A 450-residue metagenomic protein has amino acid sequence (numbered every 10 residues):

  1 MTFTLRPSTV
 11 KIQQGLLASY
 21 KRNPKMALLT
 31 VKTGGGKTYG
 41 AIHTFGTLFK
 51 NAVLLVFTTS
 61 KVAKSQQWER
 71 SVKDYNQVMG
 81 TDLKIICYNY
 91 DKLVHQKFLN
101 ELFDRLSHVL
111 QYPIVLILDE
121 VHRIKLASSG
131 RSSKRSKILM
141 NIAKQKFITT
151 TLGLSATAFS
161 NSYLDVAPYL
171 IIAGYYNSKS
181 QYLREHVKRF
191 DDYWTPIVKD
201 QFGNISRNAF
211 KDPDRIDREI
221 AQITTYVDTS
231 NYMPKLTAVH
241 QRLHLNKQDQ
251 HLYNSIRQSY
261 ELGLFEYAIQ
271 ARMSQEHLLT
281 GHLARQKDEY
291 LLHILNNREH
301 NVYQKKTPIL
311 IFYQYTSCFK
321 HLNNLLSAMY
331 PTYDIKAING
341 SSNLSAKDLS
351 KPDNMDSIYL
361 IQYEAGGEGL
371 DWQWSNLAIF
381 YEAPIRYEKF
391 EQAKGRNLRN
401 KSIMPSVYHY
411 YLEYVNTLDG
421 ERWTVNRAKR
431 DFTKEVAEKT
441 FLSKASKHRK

Functional and structural regions predicted by a protein language model:
M1-L28: Conserved pre-motif I regulatory segment
P24-H43: Walker A/P-loop
T38, F159-Y163, F319-K320, A346-L349 (+2 more regions): SF2 helicase motor core recognition
T38-H43, N51-V72, S160-D165, Q314-S317: Conserved Walker A/P-loop ATP-binding site and its immediately adjacent core in helicase/helicase-like ATPase domains
V115, K134-D228, S402-I403: Conserved P-loop NTPase motor "coupling/switch" region that bridges the ATPase
N231-L325: Conserved helicase/translocase motor-coupling segment
F312, T332-G366: Conserved helicase ATPase core of P-loop NTP-dependent helicases/translocases
I385-E391, L398-K450: A conserved SF2-helicase RecA2
